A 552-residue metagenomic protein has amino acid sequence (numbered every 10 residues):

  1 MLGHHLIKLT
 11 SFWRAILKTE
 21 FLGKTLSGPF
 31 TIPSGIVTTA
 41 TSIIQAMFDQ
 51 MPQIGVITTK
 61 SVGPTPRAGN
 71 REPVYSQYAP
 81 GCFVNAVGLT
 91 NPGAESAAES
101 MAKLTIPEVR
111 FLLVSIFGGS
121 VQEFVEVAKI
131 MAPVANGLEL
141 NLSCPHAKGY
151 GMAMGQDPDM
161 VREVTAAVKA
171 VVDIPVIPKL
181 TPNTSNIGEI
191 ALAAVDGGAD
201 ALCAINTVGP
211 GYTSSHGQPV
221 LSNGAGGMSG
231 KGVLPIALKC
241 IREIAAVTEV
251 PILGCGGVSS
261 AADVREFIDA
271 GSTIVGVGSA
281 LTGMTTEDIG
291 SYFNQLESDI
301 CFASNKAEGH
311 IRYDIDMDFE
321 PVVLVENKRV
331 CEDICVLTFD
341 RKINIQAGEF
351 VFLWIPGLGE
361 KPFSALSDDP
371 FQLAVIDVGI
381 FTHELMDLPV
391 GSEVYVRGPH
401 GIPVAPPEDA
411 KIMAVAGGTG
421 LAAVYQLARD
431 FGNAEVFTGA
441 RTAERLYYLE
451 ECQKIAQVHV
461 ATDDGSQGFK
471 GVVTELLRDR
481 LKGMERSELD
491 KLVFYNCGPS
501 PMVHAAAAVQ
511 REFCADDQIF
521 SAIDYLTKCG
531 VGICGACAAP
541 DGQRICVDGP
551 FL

Functional and structural regions predicted by a protein language model:
F12-L112, G118-G119: N-terminal capping/small domains of soluble enzymes
S42-Q45, F124-I130, S185-D196, V258-V275: Catalytic cores of alpha/beta
K60-P64, L142-C144, A204-V208, G257-V258 (+1 more regions): Glycine-rich phosphate-binding active-site loops on the catalytic face of alpha/beta enzymes
N70-A79, S214-G226, S279-S304: C-terminal helical cap(s) of enzyme catalytic domains, especially alpha/beta-barrels
F83-A86, N91, P145-M160, I190-V250 (+2 more regions): Glycine/Thr-rich beta-alpha phosphate-binding loop at enzyme active sites
D316-Y395: Ferredoxin-reductase
I380-T527: FNR/FR-type flavoprotein reductase catalytic core
S500-P501, D524-G549: Local cysteine-cluster metal-coordination motifs and their immediate loop/turn environment, predominantly Fe-S cluster
